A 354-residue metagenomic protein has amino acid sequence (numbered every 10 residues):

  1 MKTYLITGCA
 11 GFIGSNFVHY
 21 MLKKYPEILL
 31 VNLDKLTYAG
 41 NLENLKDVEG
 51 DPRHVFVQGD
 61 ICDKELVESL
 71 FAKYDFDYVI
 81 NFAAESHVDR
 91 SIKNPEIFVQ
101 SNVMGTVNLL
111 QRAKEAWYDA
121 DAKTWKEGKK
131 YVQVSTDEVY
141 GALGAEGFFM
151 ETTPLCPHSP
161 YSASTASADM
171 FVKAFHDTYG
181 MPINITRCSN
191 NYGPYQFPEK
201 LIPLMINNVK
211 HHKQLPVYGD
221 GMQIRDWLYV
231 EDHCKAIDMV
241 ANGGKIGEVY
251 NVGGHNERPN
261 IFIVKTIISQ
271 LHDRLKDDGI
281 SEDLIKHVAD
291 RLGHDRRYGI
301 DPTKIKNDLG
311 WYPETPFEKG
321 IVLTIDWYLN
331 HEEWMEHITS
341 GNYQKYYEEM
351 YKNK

Functional and structural regions predicted by a protein language model:
M1-N191, E231, A241, L323 (+2 more regions): N-terminal Rossmann-like NAD(P)+-binding domain of SDR-like oxidoreductases, especially those catalyzing
T3-Y4, F17, L30, G59 (+3 more regions): C-terminal substrate-binding subdomain of Rossmann-fold SDR/epimerase-dehydratase oxidoreductases
G8, S162-A163, Q196, W227 (+1 more regions): Residue-level marker of alpha-helix boundaries and capping positions
L36, N190-G193, Q223-I224, R291-L292: Short histidine/acidic/glycine/proline-rich micro-motifs that form metal- and phosphate-coordinating active-site loops
N41, G50, A145, P194-P198 (+3 more regions): Residue-level signature of the cytosolic catalytic core of signaling kinases
N41, S91, A142, P194-P198 (+3 more regions): Alpha-helix N-cap/helix-start motif
V48, G147, P198-I206: A glycine/serine/threonine-rich, flexible loop-to-helix segment that serves as the NAD(P) cofactor-binding "lid"
A84-E85, Q133, G193-P194, A236 (+1 more regions): Intrinsically disordered, low-complexity segments enriched in polar/charged residues with Gly/Pro, especially when
